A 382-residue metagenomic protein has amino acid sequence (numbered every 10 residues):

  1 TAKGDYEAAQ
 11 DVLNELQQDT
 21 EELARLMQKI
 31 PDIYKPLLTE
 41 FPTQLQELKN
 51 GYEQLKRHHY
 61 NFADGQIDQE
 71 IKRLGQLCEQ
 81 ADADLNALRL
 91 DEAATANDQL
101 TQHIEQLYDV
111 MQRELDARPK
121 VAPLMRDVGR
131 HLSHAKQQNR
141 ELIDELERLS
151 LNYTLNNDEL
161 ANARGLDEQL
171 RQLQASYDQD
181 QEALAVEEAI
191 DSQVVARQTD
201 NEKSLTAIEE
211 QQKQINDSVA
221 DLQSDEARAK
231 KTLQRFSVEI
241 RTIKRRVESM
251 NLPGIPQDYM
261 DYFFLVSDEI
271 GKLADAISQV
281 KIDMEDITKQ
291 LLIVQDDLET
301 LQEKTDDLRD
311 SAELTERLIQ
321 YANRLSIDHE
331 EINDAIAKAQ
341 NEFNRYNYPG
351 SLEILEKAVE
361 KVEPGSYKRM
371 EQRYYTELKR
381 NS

Functional and structural regions predicted by a protein language model:
T1-S382: Long, charged/polar, soluble alpha-helical segments
